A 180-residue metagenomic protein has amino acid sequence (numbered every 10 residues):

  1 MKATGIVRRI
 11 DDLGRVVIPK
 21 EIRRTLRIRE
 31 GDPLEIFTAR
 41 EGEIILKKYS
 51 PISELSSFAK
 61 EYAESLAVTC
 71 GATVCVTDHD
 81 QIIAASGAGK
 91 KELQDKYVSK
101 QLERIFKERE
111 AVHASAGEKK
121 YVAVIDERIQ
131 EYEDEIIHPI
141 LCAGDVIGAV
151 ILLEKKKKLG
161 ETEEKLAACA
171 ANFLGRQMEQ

Functional and structural regions predicted by a protein language model:
A3-T4, V68-G71, Y132-D134: Short, small/polar residue-rich loop motifs at catalytic or cofactor-binding pockets
V7-A84: Intrinsically disordered, low-complexity terminal regulatory regions
R40-G42, L102-E118, C169-E179: Short, solvent-exposed cationic patches
S56-S65, V98-S99, E103, G148-A149 (+1 more regions): Juxtadomain coupling helices with adjacent low-complexity linkers
E64, V68-E127: Structured interaction and signal-relay segments at domain junctions
E133-L141: A short, aliphatic-rich beta-strand micro-motif
I140-V150: Short hydrophobic/glycine-rich mini-motifs in sensory/regulatory modules that couple input to downstream signaling
